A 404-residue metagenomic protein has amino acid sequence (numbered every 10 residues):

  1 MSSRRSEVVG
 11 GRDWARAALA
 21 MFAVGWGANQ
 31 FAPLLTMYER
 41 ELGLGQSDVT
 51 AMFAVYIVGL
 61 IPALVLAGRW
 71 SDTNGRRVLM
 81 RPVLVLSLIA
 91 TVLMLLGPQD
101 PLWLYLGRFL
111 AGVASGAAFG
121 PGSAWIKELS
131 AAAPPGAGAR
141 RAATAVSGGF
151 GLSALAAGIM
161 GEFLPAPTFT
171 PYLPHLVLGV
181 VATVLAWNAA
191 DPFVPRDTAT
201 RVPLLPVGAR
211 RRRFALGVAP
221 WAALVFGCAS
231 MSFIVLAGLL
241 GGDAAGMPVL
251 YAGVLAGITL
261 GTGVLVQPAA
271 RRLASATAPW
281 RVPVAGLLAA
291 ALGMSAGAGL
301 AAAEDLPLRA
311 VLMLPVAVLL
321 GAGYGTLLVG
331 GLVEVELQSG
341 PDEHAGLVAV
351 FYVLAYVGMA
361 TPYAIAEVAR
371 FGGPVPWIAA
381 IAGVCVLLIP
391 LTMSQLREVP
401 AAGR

Functional and structural regions predicted by a protein language model:
E7-R40, R211-S232, L314-L319: Pair of pore-lining "gating" transmembrane helices in MFS-fold secondary transporters
I61-Q99: Conserved MFS/SLC helix-loop-helix module at the cytosolic interface between two early adjacent transmembrane helices
L102-A111, V311-L319: Paired small-residue
G107-V146: Cytoplasmic helix-loop-helix junction between adjacent transmembrane helices in 12-TM secondary transporters
A137-W187: Helix-loop-helix hairpin linking two adjacent transmembrane segments in secondary transporters
A252-A276: Transmembrane alpha-helices of Major Facilitator/SLC transporters
W280-V329: C-terminal transmembrane helical hairpin of 12-TM major facilitator-type secondary transporters
Y324, G330-P374, I381-A382: A late C-terminal transmembrane helix in Major Facilitator Superfamily
